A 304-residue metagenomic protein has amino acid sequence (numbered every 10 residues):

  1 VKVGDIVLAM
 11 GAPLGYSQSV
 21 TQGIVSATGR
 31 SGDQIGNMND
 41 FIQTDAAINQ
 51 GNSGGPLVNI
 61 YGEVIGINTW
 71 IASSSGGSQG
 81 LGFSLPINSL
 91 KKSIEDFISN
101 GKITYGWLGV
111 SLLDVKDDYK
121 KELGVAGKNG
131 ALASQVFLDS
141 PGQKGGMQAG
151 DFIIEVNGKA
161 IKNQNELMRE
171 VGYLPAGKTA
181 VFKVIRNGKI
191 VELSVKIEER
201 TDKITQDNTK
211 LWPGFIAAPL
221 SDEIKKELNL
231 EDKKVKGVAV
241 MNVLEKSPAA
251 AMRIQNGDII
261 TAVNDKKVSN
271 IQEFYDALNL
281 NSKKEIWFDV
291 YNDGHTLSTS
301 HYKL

Functional and structural regions predicted by a protein language model:
K2, V64, K92-L304: C-terminal recognition in membrane/secretory proteostasis and scaffolding
D5-L8, Q50-S53, G172, I216: Cleft-lining beta-strand/loop regions that shape enzyme active-site pockets
M10-I24, G29-G54, N59-G101, Y105 (+2 more regions): Active-site loop architecture of trypsin-fold serine endopeptidases
